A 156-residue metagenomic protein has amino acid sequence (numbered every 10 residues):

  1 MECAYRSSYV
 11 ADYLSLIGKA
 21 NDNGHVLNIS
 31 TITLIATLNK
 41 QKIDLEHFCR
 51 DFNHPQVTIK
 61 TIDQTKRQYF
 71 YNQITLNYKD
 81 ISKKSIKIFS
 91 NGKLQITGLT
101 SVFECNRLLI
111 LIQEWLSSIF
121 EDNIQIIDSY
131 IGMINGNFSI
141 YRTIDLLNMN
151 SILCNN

Functional and structural regions predicted by a protein language model:
M1-N156: Intrinsically disordered, low-complexity polar/charged tails and linkers
